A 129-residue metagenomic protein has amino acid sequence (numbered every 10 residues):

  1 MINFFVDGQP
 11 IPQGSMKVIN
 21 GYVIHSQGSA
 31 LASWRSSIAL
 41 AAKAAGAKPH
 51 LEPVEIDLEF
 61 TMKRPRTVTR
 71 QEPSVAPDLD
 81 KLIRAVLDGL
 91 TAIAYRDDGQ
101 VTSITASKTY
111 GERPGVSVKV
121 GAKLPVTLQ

Functional and structural regions predicted by a protein language model:
M1-Q129: Acidic, proline/glycine-enriched N-terminal capping motif
